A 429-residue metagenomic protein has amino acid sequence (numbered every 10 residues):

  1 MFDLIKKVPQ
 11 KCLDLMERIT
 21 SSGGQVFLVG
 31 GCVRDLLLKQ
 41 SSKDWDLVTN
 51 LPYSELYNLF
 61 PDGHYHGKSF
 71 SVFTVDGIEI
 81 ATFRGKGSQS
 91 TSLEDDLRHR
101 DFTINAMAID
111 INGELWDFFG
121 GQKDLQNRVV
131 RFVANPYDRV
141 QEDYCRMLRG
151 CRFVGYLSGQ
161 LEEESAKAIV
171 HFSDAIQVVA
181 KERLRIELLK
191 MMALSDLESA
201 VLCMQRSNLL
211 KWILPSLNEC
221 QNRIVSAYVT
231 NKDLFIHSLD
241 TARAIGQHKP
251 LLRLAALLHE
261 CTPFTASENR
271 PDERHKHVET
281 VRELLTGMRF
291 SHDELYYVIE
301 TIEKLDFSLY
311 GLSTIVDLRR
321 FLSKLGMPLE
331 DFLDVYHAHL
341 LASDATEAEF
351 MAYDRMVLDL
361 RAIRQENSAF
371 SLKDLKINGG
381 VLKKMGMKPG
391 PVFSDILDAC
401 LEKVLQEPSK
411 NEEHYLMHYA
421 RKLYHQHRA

Functional and structural regions predicted by a protein language model:
M1-A429: Catalytic cores of the polymerase beta-like nucleotidyltransferase superfamily and closely associated nucleotide
